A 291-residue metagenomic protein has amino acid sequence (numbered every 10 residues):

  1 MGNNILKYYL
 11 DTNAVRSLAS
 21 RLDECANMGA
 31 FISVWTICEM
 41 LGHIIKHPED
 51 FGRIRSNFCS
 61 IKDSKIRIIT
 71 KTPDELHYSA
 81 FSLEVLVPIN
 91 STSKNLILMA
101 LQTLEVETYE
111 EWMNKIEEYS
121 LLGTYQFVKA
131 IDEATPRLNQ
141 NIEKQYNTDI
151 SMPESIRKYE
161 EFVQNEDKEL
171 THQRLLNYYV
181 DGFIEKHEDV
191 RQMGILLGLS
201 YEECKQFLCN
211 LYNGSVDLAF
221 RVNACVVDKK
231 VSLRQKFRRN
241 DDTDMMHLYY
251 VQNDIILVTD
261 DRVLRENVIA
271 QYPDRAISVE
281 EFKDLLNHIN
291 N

Functional and structural regions predicted by a protein language model:
G2-N253, V263-N291: Active-site-proximal, substrate-binding regions of enzyme catalytic domains and RNA-binding/basic surfaces
D260: Replace "coordinates the UDP/GDP/TDP-sugar" with "coordinates nucleotide-activated sugar donors
